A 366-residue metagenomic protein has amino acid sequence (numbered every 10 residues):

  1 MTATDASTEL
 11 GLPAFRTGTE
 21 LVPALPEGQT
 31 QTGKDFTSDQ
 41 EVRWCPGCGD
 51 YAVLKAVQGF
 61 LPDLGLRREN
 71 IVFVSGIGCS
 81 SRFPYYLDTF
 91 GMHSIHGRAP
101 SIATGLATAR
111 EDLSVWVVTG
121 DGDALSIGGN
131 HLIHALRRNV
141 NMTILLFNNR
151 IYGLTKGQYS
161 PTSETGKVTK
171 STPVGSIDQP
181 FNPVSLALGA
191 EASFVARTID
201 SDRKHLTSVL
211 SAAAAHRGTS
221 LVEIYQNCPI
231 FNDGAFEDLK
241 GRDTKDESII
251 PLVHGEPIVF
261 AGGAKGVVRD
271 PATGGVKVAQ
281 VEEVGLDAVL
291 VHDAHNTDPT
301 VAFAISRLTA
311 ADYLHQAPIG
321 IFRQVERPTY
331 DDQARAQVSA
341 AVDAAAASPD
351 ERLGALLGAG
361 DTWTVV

Functional and structural regions predicted by a protein language model:
T2-T30, D39, I230-V366: Flexible, low-complexity linker and terminal segments
P26, T30, K34-I95: Active-site diphosphate/adenylate-binding microenvironment
Q40, R67-I71, A99, R110-V115 (+5 more regions): Short coil/turn connectors at secondary-structure junctions
I77-C79, N149-I151, D202, Y225-I230 (+1 more regions): Glycine-rich beta-alpha junction loops
I77-G153, T207: Thiamine diphosphate
D112, S160-A213: Conserved thiamine diphosphate
G129-L136, L154-K167, L186: Active-site-proximal loop->helix
S193-I249: ATP/pyrophosphate-binding catalytic subdomain of soluble kinases
